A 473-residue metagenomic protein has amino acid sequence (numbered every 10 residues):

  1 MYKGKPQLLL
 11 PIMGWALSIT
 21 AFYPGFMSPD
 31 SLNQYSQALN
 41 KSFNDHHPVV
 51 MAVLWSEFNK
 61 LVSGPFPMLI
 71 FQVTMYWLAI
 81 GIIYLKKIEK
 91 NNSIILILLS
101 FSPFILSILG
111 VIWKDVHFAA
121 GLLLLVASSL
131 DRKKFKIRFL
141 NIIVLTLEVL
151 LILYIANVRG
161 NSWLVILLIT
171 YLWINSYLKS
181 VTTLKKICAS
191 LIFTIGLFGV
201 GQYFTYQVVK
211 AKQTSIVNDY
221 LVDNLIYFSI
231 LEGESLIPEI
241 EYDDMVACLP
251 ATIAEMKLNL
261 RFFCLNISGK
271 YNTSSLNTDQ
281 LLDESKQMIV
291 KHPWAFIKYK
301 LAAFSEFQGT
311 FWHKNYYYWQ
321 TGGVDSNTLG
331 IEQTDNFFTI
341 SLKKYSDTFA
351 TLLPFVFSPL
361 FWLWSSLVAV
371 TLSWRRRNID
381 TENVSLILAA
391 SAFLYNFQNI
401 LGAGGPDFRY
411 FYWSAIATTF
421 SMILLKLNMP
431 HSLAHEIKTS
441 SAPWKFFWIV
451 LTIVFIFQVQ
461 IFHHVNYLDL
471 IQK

Functional and structural regions predicted by a protein language model:
K3-F26, F101, F193-Y206, L451-H463: Transmembrane signal-anchor helices characteristic of membrane glycosylation enzymes that use polyprenol
A16, I143-R159, T170, L191-F198: Membrane-interface alpha helices of multi-pass inner-membrane proteins
T20, V49-A52, S56, L61-P65 (+5 more regions): Aromatic- and kink-enriched transmembrane "portal" helix at the membrane-lumen/periplasm boundary that abuts
A21-Y35, S42-L54, F58, V62-F66 (+2 more regions): Extracytoplasmic catalytic/substrate-binding loops of multi-pass membrane glycan-assembly enzymes
L39, I82, F118-K136, L147-I152 (+2 more regions): Specific aromatic-rich, kink-prone transmembrane helix
V62-P67, A302-F393: Membrane-interface anchor segments at the N-terminal boundary of transmembrane helices in multi-pass membrane enzymes
I70-K90, A120, L124: Transmembrane-helix motifs of polytopic, lipid-linked glycan transferases
A211-T334: Membrane-proximal stem/loop segments at transmembrane-domain junctions that anchor or position
